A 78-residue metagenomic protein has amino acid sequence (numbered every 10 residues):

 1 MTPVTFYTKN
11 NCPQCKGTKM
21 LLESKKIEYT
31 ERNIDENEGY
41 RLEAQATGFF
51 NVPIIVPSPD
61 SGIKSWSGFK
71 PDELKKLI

Functional and structural regions predicted by a protein language model:
M1-I27: Local sequence-structure signature of Cys/Sec-based thiol-disulfide redox active-site neighborhoods
Y7-T8, Y29-N37: A short glycine-rich beta-strand->turn/loop micro-motif centered on a GG-aromatic cluster
P13, E38-G39, D72: Short alpha-helical
G17-R32, F49-V52, S65: Conserved segment of the thioredoxin-like fold in thiol-based oxidoreductases
N33-F50: Thioredoxin-like thiol-disulfide oxidoreductase module
P53-P57: Cytosolic beta-strand hydrophobic patch enriched in CBS
S58-I78: Non-catalytic, surface beta->alpha helical segment in thiol-disulfide oxidoreductase systems
